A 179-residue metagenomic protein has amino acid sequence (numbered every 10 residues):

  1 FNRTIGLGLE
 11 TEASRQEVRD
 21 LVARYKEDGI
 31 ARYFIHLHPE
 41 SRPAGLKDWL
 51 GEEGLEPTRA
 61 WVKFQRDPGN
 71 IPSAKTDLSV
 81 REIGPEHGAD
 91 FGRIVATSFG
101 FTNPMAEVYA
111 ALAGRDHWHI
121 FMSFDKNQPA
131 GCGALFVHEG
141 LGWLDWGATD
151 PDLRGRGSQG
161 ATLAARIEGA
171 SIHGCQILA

Functional and structural regions predicted by a protein language model:
I5-G8, W61, N70-V108, Q128 (+1 more regions): Short amphipathic alpha-helix that is part of the acyltransferase structural core
L7, E53-L55, Q65-P72, L112 (+3 more regions): Terminal substrate-recognition subdomain of acyl/acetyltransferases
E10-G84: Acyl-donor-binding surface of acyltransferase catalytic domains
R15-V22, W146-I172: Conserved acetyl-CoA-binding loop-helix of GNAT-fold acetyltransferases
I30, W118, C175-I177: Short, high-confidence coil segments that cap the C-terminus of an alpha-helix and link into the following beta-strand
Y33-I35, G142, L178: Hydrophobic residues within beta-strands of alpha/beta enzymes
N103-D152: A conserved beta-strand-loop-helix scaffold within acyl/acetyltransferase catalytic domains
